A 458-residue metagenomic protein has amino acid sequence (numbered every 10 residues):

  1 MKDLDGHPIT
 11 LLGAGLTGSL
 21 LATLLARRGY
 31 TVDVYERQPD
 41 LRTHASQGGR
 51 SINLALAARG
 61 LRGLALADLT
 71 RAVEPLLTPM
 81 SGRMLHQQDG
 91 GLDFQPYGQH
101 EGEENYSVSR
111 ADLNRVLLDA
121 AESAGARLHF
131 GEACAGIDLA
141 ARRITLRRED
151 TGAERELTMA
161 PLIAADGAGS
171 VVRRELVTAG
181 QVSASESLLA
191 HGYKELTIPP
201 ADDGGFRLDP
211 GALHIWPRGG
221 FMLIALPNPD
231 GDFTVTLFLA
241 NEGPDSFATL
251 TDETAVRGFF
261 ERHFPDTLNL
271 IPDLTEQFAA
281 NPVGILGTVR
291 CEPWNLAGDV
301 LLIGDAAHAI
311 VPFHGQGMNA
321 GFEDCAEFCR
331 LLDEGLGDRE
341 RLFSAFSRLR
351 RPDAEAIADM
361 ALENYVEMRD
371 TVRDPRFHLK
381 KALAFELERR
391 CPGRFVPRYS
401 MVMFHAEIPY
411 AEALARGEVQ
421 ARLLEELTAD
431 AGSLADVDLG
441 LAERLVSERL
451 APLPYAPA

Functional and structural regions predicted by a protein language model:
K2-G6, R330-A458: C-terminal helical "tail/cap" subdomain of flavin- and related membrane-associated enzymes
K2-I9, A57-E195: Conserved N-terminal helical subregion
K2-T10, R42-L54: Accessory recognition modules or surfaces
L11-A22, R27, A164, L196 (+4 more regions): Conserved mid-domain beta->alpha element of the FAD-binding
T17, D40, G169: Conserved Rossmann-like nucleotide-cofactor binding loop
A26-G49: Glycine-rich FAD pyrophosphate-binding loop
E74-P79, R262-A279, L336-A345, A354-D359: Acidic/histidine metal-binding catalytic segments
D119, E132-G136, A141-L286, R290-N295: Conserved FAD-binding catalytic core of PHBH/FMO-like flavoproteins
